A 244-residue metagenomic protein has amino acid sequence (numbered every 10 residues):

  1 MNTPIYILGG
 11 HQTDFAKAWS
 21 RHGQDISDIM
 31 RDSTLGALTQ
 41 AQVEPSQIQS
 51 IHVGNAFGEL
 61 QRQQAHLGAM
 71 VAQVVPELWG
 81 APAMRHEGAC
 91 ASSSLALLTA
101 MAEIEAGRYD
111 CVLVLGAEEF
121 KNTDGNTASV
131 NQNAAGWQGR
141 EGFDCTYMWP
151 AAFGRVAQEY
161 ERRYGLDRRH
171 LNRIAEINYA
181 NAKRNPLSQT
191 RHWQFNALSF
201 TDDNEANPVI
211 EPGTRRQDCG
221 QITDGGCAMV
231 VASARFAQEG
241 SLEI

Functional and structural regions predicted by a protein language model:
M1-C90, T99, V156-R168, I177 (+2 more regions): Conserved active-site "lid/cap" helical segment
M1-S27, G139-F143, R162-R163, N172-I177 (+1 more regions): Condensing-enzyme catalytic core mediating Claisen C-C bond formation in acyl metabolism
N2-P4, P45-Q49, L78-P82, A106-V112 (+2 more regions): Short coil/turn connectors at secondary-structure junctions
G58-V112, E119, T123-A152, H192-Q221: Conserved catalytic cysteine-centered active-site region of acyl-thioester-dependent Claisen-condensing enzymes
E87-E118, A151-L187, A228-R235: Active-site-proximal alpha-helical scaffold in enzymes
